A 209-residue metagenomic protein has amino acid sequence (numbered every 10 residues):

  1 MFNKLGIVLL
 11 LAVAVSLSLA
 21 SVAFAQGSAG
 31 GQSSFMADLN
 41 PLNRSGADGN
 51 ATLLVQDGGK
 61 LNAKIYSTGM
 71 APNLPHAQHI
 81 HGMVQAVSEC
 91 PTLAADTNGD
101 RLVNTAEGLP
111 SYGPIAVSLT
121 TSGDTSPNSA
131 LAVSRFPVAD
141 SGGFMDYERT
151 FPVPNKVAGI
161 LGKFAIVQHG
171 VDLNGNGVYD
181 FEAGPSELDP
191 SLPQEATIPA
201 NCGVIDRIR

Functional and structural regions predicted by a protein language model:
M1-L9: Bacterial N-terminal signal peptides that target proteins for export
V8-S18: Bacterial N-terminal signal peptides
F24-R209: N-terminal leader/targeting pre-sequences
